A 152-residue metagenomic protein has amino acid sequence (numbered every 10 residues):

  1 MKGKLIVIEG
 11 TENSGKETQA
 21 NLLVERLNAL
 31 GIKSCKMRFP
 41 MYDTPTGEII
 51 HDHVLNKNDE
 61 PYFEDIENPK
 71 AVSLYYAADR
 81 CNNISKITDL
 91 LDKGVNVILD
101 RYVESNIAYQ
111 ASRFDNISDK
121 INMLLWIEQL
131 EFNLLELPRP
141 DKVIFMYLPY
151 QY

Functional and structural regions predicted by a protein language model:
L5: Walker A (P-loop) ATP-phosphate-binding motif of ABC ATPase nucleotide-binding domains
I8: Hydrophobic anchor at the beta1->P-loop junction of P-loop NTPases
N13-S14: ATP-binding Walker
E17: Walker A/P-loop
L30-L135: ATP-dependent small-molecule kinase phosphotransfer cores that center on conserved nucleotide phosphate-binding segments
V97, V143-F145: Short, well-ordered beta-strand core segments
P149-Y152: Conserved NTP phosphate-binding and transfer environment spanning the P-loop NTPase/kinase superfamily
